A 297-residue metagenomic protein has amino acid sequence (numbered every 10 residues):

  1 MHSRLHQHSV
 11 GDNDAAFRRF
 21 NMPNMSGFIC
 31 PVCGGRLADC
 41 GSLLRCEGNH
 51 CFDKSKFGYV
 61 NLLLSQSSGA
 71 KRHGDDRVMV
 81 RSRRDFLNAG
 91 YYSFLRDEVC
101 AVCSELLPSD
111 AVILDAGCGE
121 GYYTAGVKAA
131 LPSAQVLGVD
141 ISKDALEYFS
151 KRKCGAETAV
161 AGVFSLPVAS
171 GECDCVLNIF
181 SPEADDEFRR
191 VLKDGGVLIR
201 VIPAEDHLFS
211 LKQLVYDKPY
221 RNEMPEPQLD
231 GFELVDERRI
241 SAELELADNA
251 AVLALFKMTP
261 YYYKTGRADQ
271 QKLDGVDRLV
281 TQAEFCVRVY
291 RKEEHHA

Functional and structural regions predicted by a protein language model:
D14-R72: N-terminal auxiliary segments of SAM/dcSAM-dependent transferases
M25, I240-A297: Conserved Class I S-adenosyl-L-methionine
G69, G74-L95: Class I SAM-dependent methyltransferase Rossmann-like catalytic core, especially the SAM/SAH-binding loop
D110-G119: Conserved class I S-adenosyl-L-methionine
E120-P132: Conserved SAM-binding loop of SAM-dependent methyltransferases across substrates and taxa, primarily the Class I
D140-S142: Conserved SAM/SAH-binding beta-strand->alpha-helix loop
C154-L166: Conserved SAM-binding strand-loop segment of SAM-dependent methyltransferases
G195-D206: Conserved beta-strand signature within the Rossmann-like core of class I S-adenosyl-L-methionine
